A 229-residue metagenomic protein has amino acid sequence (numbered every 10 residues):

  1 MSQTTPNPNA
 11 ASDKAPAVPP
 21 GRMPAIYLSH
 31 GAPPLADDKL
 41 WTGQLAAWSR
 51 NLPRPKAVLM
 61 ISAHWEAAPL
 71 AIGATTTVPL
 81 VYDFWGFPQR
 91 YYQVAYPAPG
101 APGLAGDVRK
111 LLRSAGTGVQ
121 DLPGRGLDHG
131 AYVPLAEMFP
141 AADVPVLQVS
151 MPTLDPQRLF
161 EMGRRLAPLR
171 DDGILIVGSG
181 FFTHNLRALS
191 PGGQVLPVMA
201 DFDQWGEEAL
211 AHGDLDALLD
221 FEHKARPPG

Functional and structural regions predicted by a protein language model:
S2-L111, A115-V119: A short aromatic-anchored loop/beta-hairpin motif
P24-L28, A57-A63, V149, L169-F182: Beta-strand elements within well-structured catalytic alpha/beta cores of enzymes that handle phosphate/sulfate esters
I26-Y27, D83-R90, M138-L147, L219: Short, basic/glycine-rich phosphate-binding loops at helix/coil junctions that contact nucleotide phosphates
W41-L45, Q93, L127-V133, L159-M162: Short acidic (Asp/Glu) patches
L45-W48, V108, V149, M162-L166: Generic hydrophobic alpha-helical segments
T77-D83, A131, L135, D214-A217: Glycine-rich, flexible loop/turn motifs
L104-L159: Internal, conserved structured core segments that host functional sites
K110, S114, P145, L154 (+3 more regions): Surface-exposed, charge/polar-rich loops and edge strands
